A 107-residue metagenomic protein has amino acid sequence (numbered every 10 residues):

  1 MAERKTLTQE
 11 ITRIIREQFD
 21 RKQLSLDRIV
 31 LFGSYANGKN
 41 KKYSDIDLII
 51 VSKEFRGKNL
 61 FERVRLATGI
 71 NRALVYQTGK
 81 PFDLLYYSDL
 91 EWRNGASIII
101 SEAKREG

Functional and structural regions predicted by a protein language model:
M1-V30, N37-K42, S52-G107: Catalytic core of pol beta-like nucleotidyltransferases
D47-I50: Short beta-strand->loop micro-motif that forms the acidic, two-metal-ion catalytic signature in nucleotide-processing
